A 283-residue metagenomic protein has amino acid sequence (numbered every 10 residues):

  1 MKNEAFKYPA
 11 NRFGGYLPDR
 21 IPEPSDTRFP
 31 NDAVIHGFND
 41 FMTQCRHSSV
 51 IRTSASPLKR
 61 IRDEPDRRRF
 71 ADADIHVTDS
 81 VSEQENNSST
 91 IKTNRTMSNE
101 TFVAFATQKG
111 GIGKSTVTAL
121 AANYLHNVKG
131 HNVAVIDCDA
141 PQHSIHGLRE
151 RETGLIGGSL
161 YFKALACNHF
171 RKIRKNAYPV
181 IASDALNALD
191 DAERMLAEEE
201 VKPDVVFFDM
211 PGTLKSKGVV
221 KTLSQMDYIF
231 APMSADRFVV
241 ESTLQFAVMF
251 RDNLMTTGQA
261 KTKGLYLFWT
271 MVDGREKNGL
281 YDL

Functional and structural regions predicted by a protein language model:
A10, P22-T27, A33, T43: Short linear motifs in low-complexity or flexible loops
Y16, N31, G37, C45-V103 (+1 more regions): C-terminal lobe/tail of nucleotide-utilizing enzymes
N94-H131: Walker A (P-loop) phosphate-binding motif
A106-I112, N127-V206: P-loop/Walker-type NTP enzyme "switch/lid" segment
A119, N123-N127, E150, S224 (+1 more regions): Short, well-ordered alpha-helices that flank and scaffold nucleotide-derived cofactor binding pockets
A134, P211-L283: Conserved catalytic-core segment of NTP-binding enzymes
